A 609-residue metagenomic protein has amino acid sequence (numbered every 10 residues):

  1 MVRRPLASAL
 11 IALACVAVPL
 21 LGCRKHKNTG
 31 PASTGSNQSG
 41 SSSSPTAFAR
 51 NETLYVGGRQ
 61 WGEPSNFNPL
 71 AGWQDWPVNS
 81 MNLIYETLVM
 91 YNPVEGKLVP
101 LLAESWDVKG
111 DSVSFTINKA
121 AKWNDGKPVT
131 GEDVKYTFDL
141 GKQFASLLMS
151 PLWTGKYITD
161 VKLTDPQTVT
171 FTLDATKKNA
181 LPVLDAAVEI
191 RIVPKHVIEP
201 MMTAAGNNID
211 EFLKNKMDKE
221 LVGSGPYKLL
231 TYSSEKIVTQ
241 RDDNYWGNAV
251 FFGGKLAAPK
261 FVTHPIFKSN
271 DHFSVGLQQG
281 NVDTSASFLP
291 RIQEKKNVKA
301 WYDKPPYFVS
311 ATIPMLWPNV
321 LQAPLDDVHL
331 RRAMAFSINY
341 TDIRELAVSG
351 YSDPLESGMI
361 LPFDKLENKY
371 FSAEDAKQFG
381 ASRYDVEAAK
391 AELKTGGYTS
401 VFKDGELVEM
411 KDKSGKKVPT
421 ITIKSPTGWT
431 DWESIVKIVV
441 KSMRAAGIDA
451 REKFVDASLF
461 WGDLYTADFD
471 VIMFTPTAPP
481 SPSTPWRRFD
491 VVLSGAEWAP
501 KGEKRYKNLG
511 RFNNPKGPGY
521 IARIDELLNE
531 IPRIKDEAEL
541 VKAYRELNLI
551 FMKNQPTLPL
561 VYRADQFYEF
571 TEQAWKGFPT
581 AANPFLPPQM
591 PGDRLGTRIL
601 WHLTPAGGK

Functional and structural regions predicted by a protein language model:
H26-T29, S233-S234, K260, S269 (+7 more regions): Ligand/substrate-recognition segments at binding pockets and active sites
S33-S41, N79, S233-I237, R241 (+3 more regions): Detector for C-terminal structural segments
A49, D107, P151-G206, P226 (+1 more regions): Surface-exposed binding/hinge segments that line and control ligand-binding clefts or catalytic entry sites
Y55-G110, D139, V222: N-terminal lobe/hinge region of extracytoplasmic solute-binding protein
N92-P93, K97, V188-L256, K260-F261 (+3 more regions): Gly/Pro-rich hinge or "lid" segments in bacterial periplasmic/extracellular proteins
G141-S146, P151, V161-K162, L230-Q240 (+6 more regions): Extracellular/periplasmic solute-recognition and catalytic clefts
N215, N244-K295, V440, D449-D456: Ligand-site clamp/hinge motif
Y227, P354-K403, T427-S434, K535: Structural transition elements
